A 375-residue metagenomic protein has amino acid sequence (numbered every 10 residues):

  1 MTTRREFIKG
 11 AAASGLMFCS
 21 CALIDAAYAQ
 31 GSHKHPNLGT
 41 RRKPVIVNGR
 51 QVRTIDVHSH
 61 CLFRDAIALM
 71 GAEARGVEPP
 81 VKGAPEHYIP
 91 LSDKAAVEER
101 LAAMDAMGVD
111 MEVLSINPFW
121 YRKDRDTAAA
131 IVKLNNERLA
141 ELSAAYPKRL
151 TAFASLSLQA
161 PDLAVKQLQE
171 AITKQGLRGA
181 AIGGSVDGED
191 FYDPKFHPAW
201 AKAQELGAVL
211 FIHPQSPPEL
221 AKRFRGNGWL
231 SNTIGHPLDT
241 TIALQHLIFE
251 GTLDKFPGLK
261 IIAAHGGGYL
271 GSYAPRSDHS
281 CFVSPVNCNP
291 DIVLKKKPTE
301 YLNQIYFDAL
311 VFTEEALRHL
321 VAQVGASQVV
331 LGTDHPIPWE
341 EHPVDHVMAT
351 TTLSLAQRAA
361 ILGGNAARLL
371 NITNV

Functional and structural regions predicted by a protein language model:
T2-R53, V57, F63-M111, E137-A144 (+6 more regions): Mid-to-C-terminal alpha-helical segments outside catalytic/metal-binding sites
Q51, F63-K94, P218-T240, S277-L302: Active-site gating loops and adjacent loop-to-helix segments of metal-dependent hydrolytic enzymes
I55-V57, S115, F153-A154, A181 (+3 more regions): Active-site neighborhood of phospho(di)ester-bond hydrolases with catalytic His/Asp-centered motifs
H58-H60, H213, H265: Histidine-centered divalent metal-coordination motifs
L62-R64, W120-R122, Q159-A160, G188 (+4 more regions): Active-site environment of divalent metal-dependent phosphoester hydrolases
D110-E250: Active-site gating/metal-coordination segments in enzymes
R138-A145, E170, K174, P198 (+7 more regions): Alpha-helical structural signal in soluble globular domains
L247-I262: Active-site region of glycoside hydrolase catalytic domains
